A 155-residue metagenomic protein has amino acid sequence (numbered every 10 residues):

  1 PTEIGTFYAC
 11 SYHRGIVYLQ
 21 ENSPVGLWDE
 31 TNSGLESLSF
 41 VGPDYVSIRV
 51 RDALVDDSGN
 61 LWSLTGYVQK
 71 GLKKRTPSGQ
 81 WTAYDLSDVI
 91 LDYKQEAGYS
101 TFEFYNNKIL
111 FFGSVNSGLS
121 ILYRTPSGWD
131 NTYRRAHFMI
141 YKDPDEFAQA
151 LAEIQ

Functional and structural regions predicted by a protein language model:
P1-Q155: Carboxylate-rich, polar loop motifs that coordinate divalent cations or form catalytic acidic clusters
